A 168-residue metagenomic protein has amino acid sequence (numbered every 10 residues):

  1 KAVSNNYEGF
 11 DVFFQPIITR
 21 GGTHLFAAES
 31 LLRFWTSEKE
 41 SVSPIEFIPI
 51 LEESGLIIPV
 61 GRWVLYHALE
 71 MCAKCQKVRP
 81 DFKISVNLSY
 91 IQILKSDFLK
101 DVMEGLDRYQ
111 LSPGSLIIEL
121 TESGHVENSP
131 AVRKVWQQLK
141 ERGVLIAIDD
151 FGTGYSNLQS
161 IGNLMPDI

Functional and structural regions predicted by a protein language model:
K1-I50, N87, I148: Active-site core of bacterial EAL-family cyclic-dinucleotide phosphodiesterase domains
T19-E29, S37, L56-A131: Catalytic core of bacterial c-di-GMP phosphodiesterases, primarily the EAL and HD-GYP domains, capturing alpha-helical
I48-P49, I58, R133, Q137: Conserved long alpha-helical elements within nucleotide-processing catalytic cores of c-di-GMP signaling and class III
P49, K95, N163: Phosphate-coordinating loops and pocket residues in cytosolic domains that bind phosphorylated ligands
L51-G55, R142: A conserved signal-transducing helical linker
G105-I168: The catalytic core of metal-dependent phosphodiesterases that act on cyclic dinucleotides
